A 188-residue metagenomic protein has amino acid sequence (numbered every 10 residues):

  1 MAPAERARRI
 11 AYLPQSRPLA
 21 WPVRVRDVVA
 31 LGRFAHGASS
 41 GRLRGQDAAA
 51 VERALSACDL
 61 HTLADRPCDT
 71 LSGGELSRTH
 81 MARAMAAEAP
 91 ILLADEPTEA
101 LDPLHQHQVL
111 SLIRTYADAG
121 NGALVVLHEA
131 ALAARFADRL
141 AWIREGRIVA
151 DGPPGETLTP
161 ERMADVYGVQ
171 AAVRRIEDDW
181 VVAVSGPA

Functional and structural regions predicted by a protein language model:
A30, G45-L63: Conserved ABC ATPase "signature" region
R42, P67-L71, E75: Conserved ABC ATPase signature
E88: Conserved catalytic motifs of ABC-family nucleotide-binding domains
L92-E96: Catalytic Walker B motif of ABC-type/P-loop ATPase nucleotide-binding domains
L127-H128: H-loop/switch region of ABC-family ATPase nucleotide-binding domains
A164-A188: ABC ATPase nucleotide-binding domains
